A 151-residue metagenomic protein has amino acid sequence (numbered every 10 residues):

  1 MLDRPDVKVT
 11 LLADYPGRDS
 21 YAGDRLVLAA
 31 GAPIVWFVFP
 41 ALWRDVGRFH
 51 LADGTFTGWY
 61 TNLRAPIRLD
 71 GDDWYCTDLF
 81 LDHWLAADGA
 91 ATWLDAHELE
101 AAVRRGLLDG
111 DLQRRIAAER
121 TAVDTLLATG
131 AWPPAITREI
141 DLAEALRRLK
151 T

Functional and structural regions predicted by a protein language model:
M1-A32: Charge-rich, low-complexity N-terminal segments
R4-P5, A52-G54, A86-A90: Short acidic-glycine loop/turn motifs at beta-strand connectors
D14, L63, A96: Residues immediately flanking
S20-D24, G71-D72, A102-G106: A short, polar/proline- and glycine-enriched secondary-structure boundary/capping micro-motif
V27-A29, V38-A41, D95: Helix N-cap / beta->alpha transition motif
V35-L81: Structured beta-strand/loop patches that form or line metal/cofactor-binding pockets in enzymes
L79-L126: A hydrophobic, small-residue-rich beta->alpha segment in the mid-to-C-terminal subdomain of diverse proteins
A118-T151: Cysteine/selenocysteine-centered motifs that mediate thiol-based redox chemistry or coordinate metal-sulfur cofactors
